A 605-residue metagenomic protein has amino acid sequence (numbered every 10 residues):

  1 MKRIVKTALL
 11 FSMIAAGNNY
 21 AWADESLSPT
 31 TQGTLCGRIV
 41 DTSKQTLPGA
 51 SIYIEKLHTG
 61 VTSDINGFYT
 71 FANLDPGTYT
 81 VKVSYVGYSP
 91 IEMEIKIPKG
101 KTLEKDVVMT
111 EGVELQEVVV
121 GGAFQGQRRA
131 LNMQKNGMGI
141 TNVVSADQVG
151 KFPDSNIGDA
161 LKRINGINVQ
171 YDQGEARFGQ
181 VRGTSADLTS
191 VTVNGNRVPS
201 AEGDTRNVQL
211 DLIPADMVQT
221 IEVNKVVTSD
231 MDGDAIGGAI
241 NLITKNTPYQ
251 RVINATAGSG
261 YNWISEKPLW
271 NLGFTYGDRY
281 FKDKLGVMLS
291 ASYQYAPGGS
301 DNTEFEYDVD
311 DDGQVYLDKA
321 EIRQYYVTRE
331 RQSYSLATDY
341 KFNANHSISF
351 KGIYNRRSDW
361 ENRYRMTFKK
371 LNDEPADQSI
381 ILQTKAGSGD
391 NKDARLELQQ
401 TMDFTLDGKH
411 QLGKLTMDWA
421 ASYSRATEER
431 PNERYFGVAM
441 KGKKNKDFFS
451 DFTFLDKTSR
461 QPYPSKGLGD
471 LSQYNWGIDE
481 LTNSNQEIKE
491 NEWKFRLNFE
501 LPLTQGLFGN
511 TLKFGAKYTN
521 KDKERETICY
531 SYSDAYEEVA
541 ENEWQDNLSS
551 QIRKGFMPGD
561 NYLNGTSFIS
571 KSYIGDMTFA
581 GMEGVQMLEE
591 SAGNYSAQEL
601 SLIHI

Functional and structural regions predicted by a protein language model:
D24-Q32, C36-Q45, A50-E55, S84-Y88 (+3 more regions): Short, acidic, small-residue-rich periplasmic hinge/interaction motif at the N-terminus of Gram-negative outer-membrane
C36, E266-F368, Q400-L406: Transmembrane beta-barrel wall of Gram-negative outer-membrane proteins
L57-F68: Short, acidic Ser/Thr/Gly-rich low-complexity loop/linker segments typical of extracellular and cell-surface proteins
A72, R197-K225: Short acidic/polar hinge/loop motifs at secondary-structure boundaries that mediate gating or recognition
E104-V107, I157-A160, R177-Q180, T192 (+4 more regions): N-terminal periplasmic accessory domains that precede and gate Gram-negative outer-membrane beta-barrel machines
G158-R197: Extracytoplasmic beta-strand/coil segments of soluble accessory domains associated with Gram-negative outer-membrane
S259-W263, Y293-P297, Y354-S358, L412 (+5 more regions): Transmembrane beta-strands of outer-membrane beta-barrel pores
I603-I605: Conserved small/polar residues in nucleotide/adenosyl-binding loops
